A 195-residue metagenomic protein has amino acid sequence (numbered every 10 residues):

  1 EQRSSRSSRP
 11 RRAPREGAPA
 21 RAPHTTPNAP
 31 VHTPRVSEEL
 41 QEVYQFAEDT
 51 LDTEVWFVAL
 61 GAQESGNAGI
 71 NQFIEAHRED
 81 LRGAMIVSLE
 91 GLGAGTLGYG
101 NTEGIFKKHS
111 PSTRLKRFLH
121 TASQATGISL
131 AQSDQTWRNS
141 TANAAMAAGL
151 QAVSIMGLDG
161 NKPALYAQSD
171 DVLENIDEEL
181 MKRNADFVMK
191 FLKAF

Functional and structural regions predicted by a protein language model:
E1-S4, S8-P111, R138, A142: Acidic/histidine-rich catalytic neighborhood of metal-dependent amide-processing enzymes
A94-F195: Active-site-adjacent substrate-binding region of metalloamidase/peptidase-like peptide-processing proteins
